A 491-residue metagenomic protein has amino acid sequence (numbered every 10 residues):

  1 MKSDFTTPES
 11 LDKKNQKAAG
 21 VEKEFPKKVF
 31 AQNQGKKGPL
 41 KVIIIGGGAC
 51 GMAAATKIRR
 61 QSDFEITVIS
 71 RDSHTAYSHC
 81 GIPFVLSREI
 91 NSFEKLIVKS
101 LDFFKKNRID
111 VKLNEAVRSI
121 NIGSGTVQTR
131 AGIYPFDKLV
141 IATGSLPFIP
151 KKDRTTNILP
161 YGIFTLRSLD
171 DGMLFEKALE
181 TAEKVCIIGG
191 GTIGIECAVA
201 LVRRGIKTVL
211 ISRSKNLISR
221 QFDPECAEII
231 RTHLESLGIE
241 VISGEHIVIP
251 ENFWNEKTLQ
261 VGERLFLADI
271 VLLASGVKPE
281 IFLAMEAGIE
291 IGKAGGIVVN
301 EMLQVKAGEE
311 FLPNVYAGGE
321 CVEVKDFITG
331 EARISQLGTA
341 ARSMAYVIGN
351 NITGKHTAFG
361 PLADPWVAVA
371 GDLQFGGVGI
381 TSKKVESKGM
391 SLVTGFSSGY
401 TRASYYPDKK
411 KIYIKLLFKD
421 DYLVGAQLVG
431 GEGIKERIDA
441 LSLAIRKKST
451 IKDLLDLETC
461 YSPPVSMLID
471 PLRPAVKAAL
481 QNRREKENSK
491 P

Functional and structural regions predicted by a protein language model:
P26, T143-R204, V299-Q304: Glycine-rich dinucleotide-binding loop and its adjacent helix/turn
P26-K41, G47, C321-E432, P471 (+1 more regions): Mid-to-C-terminal Rossmann-like scaffold of FAD/NAD(P)H-dependent oxidoreductases
F30, G35-I109, A198-F222, E436: Beta1-alpha1 glycine-rich phosphate/pyrophosphate-binding loop at the start of Rossmann-like nucleotide-binding domains
G48-A49, S73, P147, D170 (+3 more regions): Residue-level detector of alpha-helix initiation sites
F64-T67, K105, V111-Q128, Y134 (+1 more regions): A Rossmann-like FAD-binding core segment of flavoenzymes
P83, I90, L96-I97, I193-I249 (+3 more regions): Rossmann-like dinucleotide-binding cores of NAD(P)H-dependent redox enzymes
I158-E180, T258, L265-N350, A440 (+2 more regions): FAD-site-proximal beta/loop scaffold in flavoenzymes
I434, L441-P491: Helix-rich C-terminal "cap"/substrate-channel and partner-interaction subdomain that packs against the flavin-binding
